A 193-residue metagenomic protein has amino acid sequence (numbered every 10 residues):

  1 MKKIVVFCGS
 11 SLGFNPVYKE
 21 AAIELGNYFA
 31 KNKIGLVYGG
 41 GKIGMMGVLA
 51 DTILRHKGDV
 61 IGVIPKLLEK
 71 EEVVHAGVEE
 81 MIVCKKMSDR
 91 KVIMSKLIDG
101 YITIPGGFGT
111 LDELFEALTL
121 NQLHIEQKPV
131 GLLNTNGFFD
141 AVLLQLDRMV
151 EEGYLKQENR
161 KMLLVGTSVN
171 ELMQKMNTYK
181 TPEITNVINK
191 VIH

Functional and structural regions predicted by a protein language model:
M1-L97, T135-N170, Q174, T181-H193: A cross-family phosphate/adenosyl-ligand binding-site feature
D89-H124, P182-K190: Active-site/ligand-binding-proximal alpha/beta "capping" segment
E126-K128: His-Asp phosphorelay/catalytic-motif detector in bacterial-type signaling
G131: Conserved beta-strand/loop subsegment of P-loop NTPase cores
